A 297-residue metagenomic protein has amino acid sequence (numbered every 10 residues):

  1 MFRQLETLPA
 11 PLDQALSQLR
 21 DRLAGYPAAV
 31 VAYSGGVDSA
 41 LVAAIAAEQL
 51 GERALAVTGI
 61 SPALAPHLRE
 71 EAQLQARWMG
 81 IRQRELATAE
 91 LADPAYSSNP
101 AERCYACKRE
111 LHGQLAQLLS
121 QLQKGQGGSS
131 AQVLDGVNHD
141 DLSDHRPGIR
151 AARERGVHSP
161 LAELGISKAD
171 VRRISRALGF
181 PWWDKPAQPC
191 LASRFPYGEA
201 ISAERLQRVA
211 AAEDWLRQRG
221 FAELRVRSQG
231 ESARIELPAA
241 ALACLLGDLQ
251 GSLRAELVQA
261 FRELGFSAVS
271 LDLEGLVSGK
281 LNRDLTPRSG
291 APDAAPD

Functional and structural regions predicted by a protein language model:
M1-A177, Q218, A233, G251 (+5 more regions): ATP-dependent adenylation/nucleotidyltransferase module used to activate substrates
L55, S228-A240: Short, aliphatic-rich beta-strand segments
L91, P196-Y197, A240-L242: A short, flexible beta-alpha/helix-coil linker loop
L111, R208, A241: Short phosphate-engaging motifs
V133-G136, A192, R225-R227, E236: Short, conserved beta-strand edge motifs with alternating hydrophobic and charged residues
A162, I166-K168, R172-L216, G220-L224: Mid-to-C-terminal catalytic subdomains of enzymes that bind/position adenosyl phosphate moieties or nucleic-acid
A241-L253: Short, conserved charged micro-motifs
